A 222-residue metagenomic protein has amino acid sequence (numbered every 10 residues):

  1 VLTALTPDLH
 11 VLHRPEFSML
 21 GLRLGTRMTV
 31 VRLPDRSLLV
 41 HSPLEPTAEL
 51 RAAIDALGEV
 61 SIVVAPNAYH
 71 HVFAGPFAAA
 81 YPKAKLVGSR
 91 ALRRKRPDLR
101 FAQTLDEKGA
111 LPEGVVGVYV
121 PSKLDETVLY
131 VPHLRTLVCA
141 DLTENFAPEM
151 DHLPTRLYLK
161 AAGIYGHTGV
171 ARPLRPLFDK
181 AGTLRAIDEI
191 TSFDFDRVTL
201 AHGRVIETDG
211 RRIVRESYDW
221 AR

Functional and structural regions predicted by a protein language model:
V1-D35: Zn-dependent metallo-beta-lactamase
L2-T3, P7, E16-F17, L39-V40 (+1 more regions): Metallo-beta-lactamase
P7-L12, L39, P112-V116: Short, hydrophobic/aromatic-rich segments at coil-to-beta transitions
L20, T47-A48, Y69-F73, R93-R96 (+2 more regions): Active-site environment of divalent metal-dependent phosphoester hydrolases
L24-T26, L33-P34, H41-A56, V120 (+2 more regions): Helix-coil boundary/capping segments in enzymes
P34-S37, D55-S61, F195-D196: Short, surface-exposed connector motifs at secondary-structure boundaries
E45-S89: Active-site metal-binding motif and surrounding structural segment of the metallo-beta-lactamase
V87-E126, P132-H133, F178, G182-R185 (+1 more regions): Metallo-beta-lactamase
